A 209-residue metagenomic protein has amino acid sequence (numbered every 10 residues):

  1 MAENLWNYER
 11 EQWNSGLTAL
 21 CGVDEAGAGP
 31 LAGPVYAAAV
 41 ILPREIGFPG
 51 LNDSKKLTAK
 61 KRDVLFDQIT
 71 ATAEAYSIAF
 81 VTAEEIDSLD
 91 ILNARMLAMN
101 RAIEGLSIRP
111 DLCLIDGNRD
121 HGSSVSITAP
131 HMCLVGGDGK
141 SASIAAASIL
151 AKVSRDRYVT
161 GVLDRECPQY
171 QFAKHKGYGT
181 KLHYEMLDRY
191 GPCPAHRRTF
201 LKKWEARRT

Functional and structural regions predicted by a protein language model:
M1-T209: RNase H-like, Mg2+-dependent phosphodiesterase core, and more generally RNA phosphate-backbone-engaging helix-loop
